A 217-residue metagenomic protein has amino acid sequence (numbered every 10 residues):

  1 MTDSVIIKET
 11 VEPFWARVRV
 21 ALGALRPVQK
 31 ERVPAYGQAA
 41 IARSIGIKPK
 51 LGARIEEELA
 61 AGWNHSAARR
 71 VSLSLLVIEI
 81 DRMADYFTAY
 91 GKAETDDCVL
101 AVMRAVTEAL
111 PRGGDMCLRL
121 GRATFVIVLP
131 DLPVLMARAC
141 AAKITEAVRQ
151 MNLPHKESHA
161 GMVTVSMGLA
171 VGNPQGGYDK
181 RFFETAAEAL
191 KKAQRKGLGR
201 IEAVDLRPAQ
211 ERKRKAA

Functional and structural regions predicted by a protein language model:
T2-N64, R70-V71: Signal-transducing coiled-coil linker helices
D3, K143-E146, V163, L206 (+1 more regions): Structured alpha-helical
Q29, R138, G172-D205, A209-A216: Catalytic-core segments of nucleotide cyclases and related cyclic-nucleotide turnover enzymes
G46-A60, A67-S74, D81-T107, L118-R122 (+3 more regions): Conserved long alpha-helical elements within nucleotide-processing catalytic cores of c-di-GMP signaling and class III
H65, E108-G114, E146-S158, K192: Short catalytic/binding micro-motifs of nucleotide second-messenger systems
L73, V163-V165, G199: Change "...and in nucleic-acid phosphodiester-cleaving endonucleases..." to "...and in nucleic-acid processing enzymes
T88, V128-P133, R149, G172-N173: Residue-level recognition of strand-loop junctions within catalytic nucleotide-signaling folds
R119, T124, V128, K156-A187 (+1 more regions): A short glycine-enriched loop-to-beta-strand structural element that forms part of the catalytic core of nucleotide
